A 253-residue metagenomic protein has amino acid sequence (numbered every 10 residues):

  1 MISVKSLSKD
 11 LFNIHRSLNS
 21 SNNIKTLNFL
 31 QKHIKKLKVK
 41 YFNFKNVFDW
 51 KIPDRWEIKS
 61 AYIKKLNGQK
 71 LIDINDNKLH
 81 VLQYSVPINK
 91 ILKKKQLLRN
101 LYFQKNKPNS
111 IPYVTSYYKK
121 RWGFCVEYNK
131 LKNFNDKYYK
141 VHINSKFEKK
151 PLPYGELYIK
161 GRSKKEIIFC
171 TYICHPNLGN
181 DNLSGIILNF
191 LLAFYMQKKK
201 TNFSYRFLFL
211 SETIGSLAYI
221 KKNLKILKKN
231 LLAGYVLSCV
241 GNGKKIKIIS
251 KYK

Functional and structural regions predicted by a protein language model:
M1-K253: N-terminal hydrophobic/helix-forming segments and targeting peptides
